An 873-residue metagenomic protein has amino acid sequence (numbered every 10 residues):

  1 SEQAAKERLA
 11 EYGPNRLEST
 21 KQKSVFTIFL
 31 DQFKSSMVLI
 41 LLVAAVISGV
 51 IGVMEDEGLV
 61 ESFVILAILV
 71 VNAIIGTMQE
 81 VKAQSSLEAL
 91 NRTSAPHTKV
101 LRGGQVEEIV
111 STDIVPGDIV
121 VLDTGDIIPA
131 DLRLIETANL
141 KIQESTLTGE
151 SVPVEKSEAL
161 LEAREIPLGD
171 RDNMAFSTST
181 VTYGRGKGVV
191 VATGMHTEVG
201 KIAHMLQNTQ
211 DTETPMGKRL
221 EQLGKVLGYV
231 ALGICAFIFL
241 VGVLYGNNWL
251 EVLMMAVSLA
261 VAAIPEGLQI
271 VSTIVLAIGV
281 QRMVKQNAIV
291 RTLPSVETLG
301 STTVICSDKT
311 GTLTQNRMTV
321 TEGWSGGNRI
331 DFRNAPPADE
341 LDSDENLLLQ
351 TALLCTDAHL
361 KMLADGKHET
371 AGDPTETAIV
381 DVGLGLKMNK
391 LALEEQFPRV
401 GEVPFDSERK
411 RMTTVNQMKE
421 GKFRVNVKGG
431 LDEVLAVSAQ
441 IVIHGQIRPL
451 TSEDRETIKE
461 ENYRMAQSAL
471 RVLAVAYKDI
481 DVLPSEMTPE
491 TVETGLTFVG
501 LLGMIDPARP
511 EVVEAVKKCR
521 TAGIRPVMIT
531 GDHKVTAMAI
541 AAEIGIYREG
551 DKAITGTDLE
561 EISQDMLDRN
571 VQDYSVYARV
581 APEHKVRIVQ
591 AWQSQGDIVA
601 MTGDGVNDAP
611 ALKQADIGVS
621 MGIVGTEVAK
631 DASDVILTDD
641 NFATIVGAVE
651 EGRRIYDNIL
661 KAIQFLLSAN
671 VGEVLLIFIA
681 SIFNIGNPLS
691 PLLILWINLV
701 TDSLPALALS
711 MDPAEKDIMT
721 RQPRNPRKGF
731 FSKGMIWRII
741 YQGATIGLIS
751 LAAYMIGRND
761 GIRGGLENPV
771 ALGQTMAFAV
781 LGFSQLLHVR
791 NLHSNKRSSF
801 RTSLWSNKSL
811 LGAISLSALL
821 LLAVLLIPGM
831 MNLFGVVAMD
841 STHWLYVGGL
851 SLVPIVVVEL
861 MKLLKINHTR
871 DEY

Functional and structural regions predicted by a protein language model:
S1-P723, K728-F731, A744, N759 (+2 more regions): Conserved cytosolic headpiece of P-type ATPases
D56-E57, R738-A753: Alpha-helical transmembrane segments of multi-pass integral membrane proteins
V60, P769-M776: Membrane-interface starts of transmembrane alpha-helices
F498, Q785, L792: Hydrophobic, aromatic-rich cap/lid helix
T701, Q774-V789: Generic alpha-helical transmembrane segments
Y754-G761, P769: Long hydrophobic segments that form regular secondary structure
E767-V770, S784, A838, T842: Membrane-interface segments at the starts/ends of alpha-helical transmembrane spans
